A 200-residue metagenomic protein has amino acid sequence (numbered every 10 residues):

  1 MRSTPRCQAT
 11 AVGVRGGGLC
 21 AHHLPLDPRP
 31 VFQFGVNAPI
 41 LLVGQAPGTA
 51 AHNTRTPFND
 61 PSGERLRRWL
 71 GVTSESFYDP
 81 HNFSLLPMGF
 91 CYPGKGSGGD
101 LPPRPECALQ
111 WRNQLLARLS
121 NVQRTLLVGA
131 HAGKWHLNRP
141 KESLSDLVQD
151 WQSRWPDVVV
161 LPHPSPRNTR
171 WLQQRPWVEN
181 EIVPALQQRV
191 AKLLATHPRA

Functional and structural regions predicted by a protein language model:
M1-Q149, S153-R189: A polyanion-binding, active-site-adjacent surface
M1-S3, A195-A200: Basic/polar N-terminal segments that are highly enriched at the extreme N-terminus, encompassing both cleavable
L186-P198: Catalytic cores of soluble, metal-dependent hydrolases
